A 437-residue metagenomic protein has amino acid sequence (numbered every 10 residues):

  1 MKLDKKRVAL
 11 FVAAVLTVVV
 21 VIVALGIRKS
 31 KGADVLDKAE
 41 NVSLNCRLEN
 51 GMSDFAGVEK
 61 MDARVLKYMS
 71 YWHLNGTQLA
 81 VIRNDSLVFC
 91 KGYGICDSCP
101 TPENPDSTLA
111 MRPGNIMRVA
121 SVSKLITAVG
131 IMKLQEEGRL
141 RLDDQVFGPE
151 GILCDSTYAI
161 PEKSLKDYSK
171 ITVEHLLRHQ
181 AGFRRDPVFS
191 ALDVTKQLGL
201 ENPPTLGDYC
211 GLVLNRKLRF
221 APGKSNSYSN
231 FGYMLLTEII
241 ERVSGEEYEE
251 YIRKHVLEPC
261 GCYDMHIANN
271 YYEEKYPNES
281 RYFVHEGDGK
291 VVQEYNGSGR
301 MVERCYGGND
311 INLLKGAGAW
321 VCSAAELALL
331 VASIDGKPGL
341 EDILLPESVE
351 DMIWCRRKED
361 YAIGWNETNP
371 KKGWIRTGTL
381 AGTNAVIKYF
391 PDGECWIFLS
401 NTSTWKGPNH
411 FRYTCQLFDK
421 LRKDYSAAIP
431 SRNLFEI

Functional and structural regions predicted by a protein language model:
K2-F11, V19-G92, N296-I437: Catalytic loop of the DD-peptidase/beta-lactamase superfamily, centered on the K-T-G motif and neighboring
G57, M61, N115, L142 (+4 more regions): Residue-level signature of the cytosolic catalytic core of signaling kinases
G57, M61, V119-S123, T127 (+7 more regions): Hydrophobic (often cysteine-bearing) scaffold residues that line and stabilize catalytic clefts of nucleotide/cofactor
V65, L79, D85, K124-T127 (+8 more regions): Residue-level preference for non-acidic, small/hydrophobic
Y71-Q78, P100-H175, F220-S229, K315 (+1 more regions): Short active-site loop at a secondary-structure junction that contains or immediately precedes the catalytic residue(s)
C96-A110, G407-L417: A short, polar/charged loop-to-alpha-helix boundary motif
A159-G373: Short, surface-exposed loop or secondary-structure junction motifs that flank catalytic or metal-binding residues
